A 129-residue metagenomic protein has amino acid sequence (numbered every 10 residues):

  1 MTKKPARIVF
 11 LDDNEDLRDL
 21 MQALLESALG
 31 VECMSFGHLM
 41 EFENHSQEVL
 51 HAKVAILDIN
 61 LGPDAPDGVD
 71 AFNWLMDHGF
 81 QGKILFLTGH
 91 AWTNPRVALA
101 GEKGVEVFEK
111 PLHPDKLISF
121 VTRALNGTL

Functional and structural regions predicted by a protein language model:
D12: Conserved acidic carboxylate
E15-M34: Two-component/phosphorelay signaling modules centered on CheY-like receiver
M34-V54, D58, G62: Acidic, metal-coordinating helix/loop segments flanking the phosphotransfer/catalytic sites of two-component signaling
P66-Q81: Short amphipathic alpha-helix used as the core "switch/output" element in two-component signaling
L87-T88: Hydrophobic/aromatic residues positioned on beta-strands within the core alpha/beta folds
L99-F108: As written
L112-V121: C-terminal output helix
T122-L129: The C-terminal output helix
